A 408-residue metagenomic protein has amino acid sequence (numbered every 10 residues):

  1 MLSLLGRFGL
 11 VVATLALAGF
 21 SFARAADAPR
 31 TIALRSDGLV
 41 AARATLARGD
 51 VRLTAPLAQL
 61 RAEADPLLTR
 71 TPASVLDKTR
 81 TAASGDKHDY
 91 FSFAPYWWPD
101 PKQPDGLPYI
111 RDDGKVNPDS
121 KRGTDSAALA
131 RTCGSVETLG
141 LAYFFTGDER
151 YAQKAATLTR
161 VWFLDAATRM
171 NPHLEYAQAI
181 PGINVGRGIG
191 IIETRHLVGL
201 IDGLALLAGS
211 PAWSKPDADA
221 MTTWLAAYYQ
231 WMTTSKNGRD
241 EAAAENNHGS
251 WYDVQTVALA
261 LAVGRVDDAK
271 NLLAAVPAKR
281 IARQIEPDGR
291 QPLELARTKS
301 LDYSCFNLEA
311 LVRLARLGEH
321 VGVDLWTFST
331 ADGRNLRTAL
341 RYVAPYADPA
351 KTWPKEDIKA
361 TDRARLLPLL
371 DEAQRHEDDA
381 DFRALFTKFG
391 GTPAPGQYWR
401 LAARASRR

Functional and structural regions predicted by a protein language model:
M1-L5: N-terminal secretory signal peptides that target proteins for export/translocation
R7-L10, E137, D253: Hydrophobic alpha-helical segments and their boundary regions
G9-G19: Bacterial N-terminal signal peptides
R24-R239, A274, I285, L317-G322 (+1 more regions): Extracellular glycan-targeting catalytic surfaces
V185, A242, R297-T298: A short glycine/serine-rich beta->alpha loop
G188, I192, H196, D217-W224 (+4 more regions): Short, contiguous, pocket-lining structural segments that sit at or immediately flank catalytic/ligand-binding sites
W251-K351: Long, repeat-rich segments with strong aromatic
